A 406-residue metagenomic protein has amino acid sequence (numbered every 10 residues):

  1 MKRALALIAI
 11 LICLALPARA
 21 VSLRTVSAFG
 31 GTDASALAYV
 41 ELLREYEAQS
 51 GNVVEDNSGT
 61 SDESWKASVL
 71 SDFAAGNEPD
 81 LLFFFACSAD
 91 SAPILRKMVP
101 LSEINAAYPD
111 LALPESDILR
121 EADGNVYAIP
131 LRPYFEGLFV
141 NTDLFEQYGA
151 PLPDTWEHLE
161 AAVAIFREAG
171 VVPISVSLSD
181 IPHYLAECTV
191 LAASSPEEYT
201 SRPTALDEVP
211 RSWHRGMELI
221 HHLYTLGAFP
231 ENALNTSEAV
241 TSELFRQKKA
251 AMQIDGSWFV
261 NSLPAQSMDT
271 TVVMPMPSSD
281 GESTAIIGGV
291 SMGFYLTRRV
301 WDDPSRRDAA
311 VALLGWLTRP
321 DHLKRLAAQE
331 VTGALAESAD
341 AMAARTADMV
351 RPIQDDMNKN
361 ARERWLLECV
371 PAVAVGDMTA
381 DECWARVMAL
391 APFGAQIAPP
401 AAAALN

Functional and structural regions predicted by a protein language model:
A18-D90, D280-E282, E382, F393-N406: Conserved N-terminal structural module of periplasmic/extracytoplasmic solute-binding proteins
V21, R44, A48-Q49, Q147-Y148 (+2 more regions): Extracytoplasmic/periplasmic substrate-recognition and gating elements
D72, D80, Y108-D143, V172-P173 (+2 more regions): A structural signal for short loop-to-beta-strand junctions that line the ligand-binding cleft of periplasmic/secreted
F85-E136, P151, E160, L185-C188 (+2 more regions): Hinge/lid segment of periplasmic solute-binding proteins
S102-A112, S194-R215, A265-Q266, S278-I286: Short, solvent-exposed loop/beta-turn-alpha elements that line the ligand-binding surface or hinge of extracytoplasmic
E121, A328-I397, A401: C-terminal capping/gating helix-and-loop segments adjacent to ligand/active sites or protein-protein/ligand interfaces
Y127-I129, E136, E160-L206, H221 (+1 more regions): Extracytoplasmic/periplasmic solute-binding protein
V163-I165, P203-L234: Glycine-centered hinge/linker elements that transmit conformational signals in sensory and ligand-binding systems
